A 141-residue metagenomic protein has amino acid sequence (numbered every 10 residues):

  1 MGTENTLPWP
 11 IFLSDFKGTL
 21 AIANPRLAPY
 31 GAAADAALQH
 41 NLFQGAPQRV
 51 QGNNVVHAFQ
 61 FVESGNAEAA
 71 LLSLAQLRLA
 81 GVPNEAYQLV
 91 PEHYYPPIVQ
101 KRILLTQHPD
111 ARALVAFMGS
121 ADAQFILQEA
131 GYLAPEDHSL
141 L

Functional and structural regions predicted by a protein language model:
M1-L141: Exported/periplasmic ABC-transporter solute-binding proteins
